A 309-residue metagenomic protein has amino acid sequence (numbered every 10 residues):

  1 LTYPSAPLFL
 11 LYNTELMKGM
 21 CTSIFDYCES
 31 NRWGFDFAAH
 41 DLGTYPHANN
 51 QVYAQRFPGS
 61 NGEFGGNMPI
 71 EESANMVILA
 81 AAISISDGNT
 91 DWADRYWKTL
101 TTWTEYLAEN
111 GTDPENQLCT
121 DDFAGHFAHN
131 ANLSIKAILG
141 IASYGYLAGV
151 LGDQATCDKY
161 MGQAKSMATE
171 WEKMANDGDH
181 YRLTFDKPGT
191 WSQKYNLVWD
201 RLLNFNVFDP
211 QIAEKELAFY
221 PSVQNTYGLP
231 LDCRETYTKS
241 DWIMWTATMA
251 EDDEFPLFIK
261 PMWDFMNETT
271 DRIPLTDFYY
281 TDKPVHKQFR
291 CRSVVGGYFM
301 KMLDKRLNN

Functional and structural regions predicted by a protein language model:
L1-T112, N130-Y144, A148: Aromatic-rich carbohydrate-recognition surfaces in CAZymes
L1-T2, P7-T14, F25, W33 (+8 more regions): Extended ligand-binding clefts on enzyme/binding-domain cores
F9-C21, P69, S84-T101, G145-K165 (+3 more regions): Structural helix-adjacent loops and short alpha-helical linkers that scaffold large soluble proteins
S60-E71, D87-K98, P114-I135, L151-G162 (+3 more regions): Alpha-helix capping and helix-loop boundary segments enriched in small/acidic/polar residues
E109-Q117, K173-N176: C-terminal ends of transmembrane alpha-helices and the immediately adjacent extracellular/lumenal or cytosolic loop
P261, T276-N309: Terminal, non-catalytic domain-edge segments
